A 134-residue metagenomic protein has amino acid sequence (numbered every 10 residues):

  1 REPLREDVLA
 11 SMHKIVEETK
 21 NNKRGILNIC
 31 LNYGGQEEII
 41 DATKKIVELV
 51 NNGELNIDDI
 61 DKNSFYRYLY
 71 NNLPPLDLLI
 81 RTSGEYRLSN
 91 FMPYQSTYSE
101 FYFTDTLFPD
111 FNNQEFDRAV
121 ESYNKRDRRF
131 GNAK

Functional and structural regions predicted by a protein language model:
R1-K134: Flexible, compositionally biased loop and terminal segments
